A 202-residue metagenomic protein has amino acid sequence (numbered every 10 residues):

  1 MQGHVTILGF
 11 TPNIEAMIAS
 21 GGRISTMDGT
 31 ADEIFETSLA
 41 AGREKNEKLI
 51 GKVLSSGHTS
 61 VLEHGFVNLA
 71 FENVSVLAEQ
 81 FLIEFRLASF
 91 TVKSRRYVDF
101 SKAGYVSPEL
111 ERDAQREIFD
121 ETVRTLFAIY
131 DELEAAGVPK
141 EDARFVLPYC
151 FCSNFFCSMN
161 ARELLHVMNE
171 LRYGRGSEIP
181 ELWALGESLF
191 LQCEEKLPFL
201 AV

Functional and structural regions predicted by a protein language model:
M1-V202: Family-specific signature for flavin-dependent thymidylate synthase
